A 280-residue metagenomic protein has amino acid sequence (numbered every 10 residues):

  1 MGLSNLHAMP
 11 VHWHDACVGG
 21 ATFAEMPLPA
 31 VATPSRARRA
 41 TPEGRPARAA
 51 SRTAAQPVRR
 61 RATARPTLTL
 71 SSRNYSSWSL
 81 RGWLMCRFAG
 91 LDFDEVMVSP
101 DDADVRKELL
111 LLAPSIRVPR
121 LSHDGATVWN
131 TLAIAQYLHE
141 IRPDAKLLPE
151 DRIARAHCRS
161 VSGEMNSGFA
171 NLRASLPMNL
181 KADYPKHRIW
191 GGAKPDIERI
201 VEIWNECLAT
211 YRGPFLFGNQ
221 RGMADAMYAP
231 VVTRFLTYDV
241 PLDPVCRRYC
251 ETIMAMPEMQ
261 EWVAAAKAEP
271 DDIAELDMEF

Functional and structural regions predicted by a protein language model:
S4-D15: N-terminal amphipathic/hydrophobic targeting modules at extreme N-termini, encompassing cleavable Sec/SRP-type signal
W13-C17, F23, R36-R38, E43 (+1 more regions): GST-like domain detector, emphasizing the conserved glutathione-binding G-site in the N-terminal thioredoxin-like
S99-D101, Y249, K267: Conserved beta-strand edge residues that scaffold enzyme active sites
H139, V231-V232, V263: Active-site-flanking alpha-helical
M165, F169-E258: GST-like fold's C-terminal all-alpha helical module
A266-F280: Acidic/histidine-enriched, glycine/proline-rich intrinsically disordered or flexible terminal extensions
